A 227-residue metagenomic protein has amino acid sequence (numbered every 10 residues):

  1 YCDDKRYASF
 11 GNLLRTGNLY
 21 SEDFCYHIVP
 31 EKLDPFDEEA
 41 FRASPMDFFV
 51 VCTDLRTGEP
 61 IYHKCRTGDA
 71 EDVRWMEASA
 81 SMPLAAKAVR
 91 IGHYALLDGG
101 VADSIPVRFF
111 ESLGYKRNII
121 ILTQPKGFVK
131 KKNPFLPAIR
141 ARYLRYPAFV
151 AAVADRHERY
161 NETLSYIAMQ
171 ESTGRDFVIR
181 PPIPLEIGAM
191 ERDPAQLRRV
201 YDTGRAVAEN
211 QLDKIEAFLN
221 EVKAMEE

Functional and structural regions predicted by a protein language model:
Y1-E227: Patatin-like phospholipase
